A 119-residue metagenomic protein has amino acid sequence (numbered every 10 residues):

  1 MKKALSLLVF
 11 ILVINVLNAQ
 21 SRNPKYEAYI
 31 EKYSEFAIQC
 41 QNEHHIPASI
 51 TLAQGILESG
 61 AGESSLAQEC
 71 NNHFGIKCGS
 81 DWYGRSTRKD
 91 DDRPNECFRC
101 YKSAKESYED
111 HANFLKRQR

Functional and structural regions predicted by a protein language model:
M1-R22: Bacterial Sec-dependent N-terminal signal peptides
L17-R119: Catalytic cores of secreted/periplasmic lytic hydrolases that degrade extracellular macromolecules
